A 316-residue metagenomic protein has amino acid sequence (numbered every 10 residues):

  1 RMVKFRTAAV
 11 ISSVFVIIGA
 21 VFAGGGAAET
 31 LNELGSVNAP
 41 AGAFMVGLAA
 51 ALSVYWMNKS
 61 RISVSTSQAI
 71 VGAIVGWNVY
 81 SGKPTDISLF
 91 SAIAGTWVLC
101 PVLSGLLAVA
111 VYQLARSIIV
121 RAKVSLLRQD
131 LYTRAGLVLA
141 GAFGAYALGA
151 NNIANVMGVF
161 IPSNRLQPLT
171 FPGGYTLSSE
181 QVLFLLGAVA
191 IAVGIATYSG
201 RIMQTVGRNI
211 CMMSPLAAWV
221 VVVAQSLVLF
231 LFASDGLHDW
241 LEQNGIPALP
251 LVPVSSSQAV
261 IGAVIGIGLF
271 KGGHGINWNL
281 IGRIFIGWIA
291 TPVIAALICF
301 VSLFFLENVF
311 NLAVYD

Functional and structural regions predicted by a protein language model:
R1-D316: Multi-pass alpha-helical transmembrane bundle typical of ion/small-solute transporters and intramembrane aspartyl
